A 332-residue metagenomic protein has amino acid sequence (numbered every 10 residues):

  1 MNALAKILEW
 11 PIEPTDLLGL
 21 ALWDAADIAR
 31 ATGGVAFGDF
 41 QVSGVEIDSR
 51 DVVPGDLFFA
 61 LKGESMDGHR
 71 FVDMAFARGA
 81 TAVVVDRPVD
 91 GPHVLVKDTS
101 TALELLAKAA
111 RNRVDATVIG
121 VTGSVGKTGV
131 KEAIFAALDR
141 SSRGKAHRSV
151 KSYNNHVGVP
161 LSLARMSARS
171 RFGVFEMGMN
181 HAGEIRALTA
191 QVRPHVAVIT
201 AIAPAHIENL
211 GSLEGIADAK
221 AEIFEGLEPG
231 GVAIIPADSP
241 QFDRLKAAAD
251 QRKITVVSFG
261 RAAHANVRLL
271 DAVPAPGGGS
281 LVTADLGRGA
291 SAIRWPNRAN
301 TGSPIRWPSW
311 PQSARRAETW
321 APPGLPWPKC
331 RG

Functional and structural regions predicted by a protein language model:
N2-T122, G129-R140, V157, A164 (+4 more regions): Short, basic phosphate-binding NTP loop
E13, F59-L61, G173-V174, S212 (+1 more regions): A generic structural signal for short
L20, V94-L95, K151, I207-E208 (+1 more regions): Pocket-edge positions in alpha/beta enzyme catalytic cores
S65, T99-S100, V125, Y153 (+5 more regions): Residue-level detector of flexible, active-site-proximal loop/helix-junction positions within diverse enzyme catalytic
V89, P240-Q241: Alpha-helix capping/helix-boundary segments
H93, L213-A217, A247-G332: Adenine nucleotide phosphate-binding catalytic loops in nucleotide-utilizing enzymes
A102-A237, D243-R252, L286, W307-W310 (+2 more regions): Phosphate-binding loop of NTP-binding sites
